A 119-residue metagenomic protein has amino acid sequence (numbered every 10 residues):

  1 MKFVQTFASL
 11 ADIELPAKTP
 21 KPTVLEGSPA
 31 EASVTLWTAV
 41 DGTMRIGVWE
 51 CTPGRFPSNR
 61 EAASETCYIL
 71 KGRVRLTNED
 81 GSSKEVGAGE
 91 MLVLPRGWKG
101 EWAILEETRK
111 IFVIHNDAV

Functional and structural regions predicted by a protein language model:
M1-T43: A short, N-terminal "cap"/entry segment at the start of jelly-roll beta-barrel domains of the cupin/DSBH fold
A30-A32, G42-G47, E65, L70 (+2 more regions): A generic structural signal for short beta-strands and their flanking turns/coil linkers
D41-M44, T52-F56, R73, A118: Short, charged/polar surface micro-motifs in flexible loops or helix N-caps
R45-E61, P95-R96: Conserved short histidine dyad/triad with adjacent acidic residue
V48, R60, N78-E79, I104 (+1 more regions): Residue-level recognition of conserved beta-strand positions in structured domain cores
C51, E61-L76: Short, conserved beta-strand element in jelly-roll/cupin
D80-R96: Short acidic-glycine-tyrosine-enriched beta hairpin
G87, R96-V119: Ligand-binding loop in jelly-roll beta-barrel domains
